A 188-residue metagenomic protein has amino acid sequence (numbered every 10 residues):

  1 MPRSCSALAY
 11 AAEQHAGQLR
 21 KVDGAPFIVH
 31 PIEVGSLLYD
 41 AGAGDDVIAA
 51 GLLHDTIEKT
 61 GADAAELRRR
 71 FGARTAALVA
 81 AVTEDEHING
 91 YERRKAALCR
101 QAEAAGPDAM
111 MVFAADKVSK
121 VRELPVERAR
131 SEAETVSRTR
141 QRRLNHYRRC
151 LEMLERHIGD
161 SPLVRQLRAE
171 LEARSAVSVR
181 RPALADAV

Functional and structural regions predicted by a protein language model:
M1-V188: Active-site helical microenvironments for divalent-metal-assisted chemistry
